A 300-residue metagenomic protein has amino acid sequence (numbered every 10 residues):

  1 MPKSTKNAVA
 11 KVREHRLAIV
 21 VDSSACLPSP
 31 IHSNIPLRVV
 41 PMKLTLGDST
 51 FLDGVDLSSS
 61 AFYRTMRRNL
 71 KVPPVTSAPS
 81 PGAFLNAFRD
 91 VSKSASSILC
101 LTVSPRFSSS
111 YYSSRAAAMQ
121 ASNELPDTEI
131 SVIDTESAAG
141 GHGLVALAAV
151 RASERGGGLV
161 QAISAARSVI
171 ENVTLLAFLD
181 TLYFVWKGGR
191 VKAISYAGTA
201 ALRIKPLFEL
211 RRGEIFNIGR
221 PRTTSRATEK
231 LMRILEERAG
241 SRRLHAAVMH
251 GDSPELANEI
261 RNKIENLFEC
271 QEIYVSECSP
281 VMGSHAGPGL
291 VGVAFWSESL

Functional and structural regions predicted by a protein language model:
K3-A18, S24-N34, R38, K43 (+6 more regions): Mixed-charge interfacial surface used for oligomerization/domain docking and macromolecular partner engagement
L17-A83: N-terminal glycine-rich anion-binding loop in soluble enzyme alpha/beta folds
S58-T65, F88, S92-K93, Q120: A short glycine/small-residue-enriched secondary-structure motif
R68-Y112, A116, L159, I163 (+1 more regions): Glycine-rich phosphate- or other oxyanion-binding loops that anchor nucleotides, phosphorylated ligands
